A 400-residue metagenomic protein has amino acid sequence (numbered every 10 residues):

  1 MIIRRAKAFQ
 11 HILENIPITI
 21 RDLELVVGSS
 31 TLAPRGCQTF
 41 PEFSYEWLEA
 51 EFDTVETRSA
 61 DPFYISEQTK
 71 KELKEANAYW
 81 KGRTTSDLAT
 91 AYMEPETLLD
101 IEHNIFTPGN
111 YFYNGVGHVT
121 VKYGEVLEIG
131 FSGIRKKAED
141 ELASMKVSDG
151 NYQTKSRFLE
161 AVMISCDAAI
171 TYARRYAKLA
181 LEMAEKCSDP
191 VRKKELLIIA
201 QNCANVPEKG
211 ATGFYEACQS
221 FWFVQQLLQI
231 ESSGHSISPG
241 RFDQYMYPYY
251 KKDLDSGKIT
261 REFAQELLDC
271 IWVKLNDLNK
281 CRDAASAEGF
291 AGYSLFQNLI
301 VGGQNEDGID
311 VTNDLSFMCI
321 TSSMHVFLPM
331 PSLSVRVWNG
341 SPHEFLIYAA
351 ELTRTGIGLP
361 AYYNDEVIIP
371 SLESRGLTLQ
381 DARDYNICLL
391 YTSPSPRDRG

Functional and structural regions predicted by a protein language model:
M1-V162, V191-N202, V206-S393, R397: Conserved catalytic cores of very large enzyme subunits
A168, Y172-R175, N202: Charged, amphipathic alpha-helical oligomerization/scaffolding segments
Y172-L179, F242-Y245: Amphipathic, well-ordered alpha-helical segments in soluble domains
K178-L196: Short, Lys/Glu-rich amphipathic helical modules
